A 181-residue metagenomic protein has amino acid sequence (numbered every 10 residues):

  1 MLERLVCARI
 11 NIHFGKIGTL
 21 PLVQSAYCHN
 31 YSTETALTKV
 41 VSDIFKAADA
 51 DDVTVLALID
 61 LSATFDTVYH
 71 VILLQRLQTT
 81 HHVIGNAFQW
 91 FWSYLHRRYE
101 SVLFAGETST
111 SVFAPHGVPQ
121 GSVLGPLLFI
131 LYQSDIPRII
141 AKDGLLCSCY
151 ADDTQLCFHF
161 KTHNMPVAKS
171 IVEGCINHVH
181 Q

Functional and structural regions predicted by a protein language model:
M1, W90, Y132-D135, H178: Generic recognition of well-ordered alpha-helical segments
M1-P119, F158: Conserved pre-catalytic core of RNA-dependent polymerases
V6-Q24, D49, P126-H159, H163: Active-site palm subdomain of RNA-directed nucleic acid polymerases
A8, S42, S134, G174-Q181: Generic recognition of well-ordered alpha-helical segments within structured catalytic/regulatory domains
N30-T33, P126, M165-V172: Flexible, glycine- and charge-enriched loops at secondary-structure boundaries
A36, L73, L128-Y132, I171-C175: Hydrophobic alpha-helical membrane-association signature
I84-Q89, C147-C149, H163-Q181: Polymerase palm active-site segment centered on the conserved acidic dipeptide of motif C
G121, G125: Short, conserved phosphate/pyrophosphate- and ester-handling motifs at nucleotide-, phospho-/glycolipid
